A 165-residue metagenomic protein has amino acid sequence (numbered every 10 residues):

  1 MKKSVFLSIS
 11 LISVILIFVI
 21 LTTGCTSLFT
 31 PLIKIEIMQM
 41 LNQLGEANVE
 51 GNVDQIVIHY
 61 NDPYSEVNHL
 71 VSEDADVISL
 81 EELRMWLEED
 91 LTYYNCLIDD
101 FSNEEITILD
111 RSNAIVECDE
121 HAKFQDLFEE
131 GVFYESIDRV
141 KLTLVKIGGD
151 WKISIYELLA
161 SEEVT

Functional and structural regions predicted by a protein language model:
M1-S4: Positively charged n-region of N-terminal signal peptides that target proteins for export
F6-I17: Sec-dependent N-terminal signal peptides
I15-I58, E81: Short, low-complexity N-terminal intrinsically disordered segments enriched in polar/charged residues
V49, E120-F128, L144-G148: Beta-strand elements of well-folded, non-transmembrane domains
I58-A75: Short, solvent-exposed secondary-structure junction/capping segments
Y60-N61, C118-A122, E157: A mature extracytoplasmic/lumenal domain signature
E82-E130: Surface-exposed, charged secondary-structure patches
E135-T165: Short beta-strand edge/turn micro-motifs at domain boundaries
